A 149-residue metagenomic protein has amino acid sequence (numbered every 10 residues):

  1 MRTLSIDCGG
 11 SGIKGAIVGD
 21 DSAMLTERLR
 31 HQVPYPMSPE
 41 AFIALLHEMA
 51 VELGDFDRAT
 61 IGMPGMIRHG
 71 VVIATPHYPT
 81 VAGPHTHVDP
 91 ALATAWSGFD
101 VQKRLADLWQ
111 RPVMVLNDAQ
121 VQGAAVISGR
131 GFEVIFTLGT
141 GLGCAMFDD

Functional and structural regions predicted by a protein language model:
R2-A44, H87: Short glycine-rich, Thr/Ser-proximal phosphate-binding strand/loop in the N-terminal lobe of ATP-dependent enzymes
T3, G15, A59, P112-V113: Hydrophobic anchor at the start of a short beta-strand that flanks the dinucleotide cofactor-binding loop
T3-D7, F56-T60, E133-T137, G143: Short glycine-aspartate micro-motif
I13-I17, L142-D148: Short beta-strand scaffold segments in enzyme catalytic cores
G19-D21, R68-G70, D148-D149: Short acidic-glycine loop/turn motifs at beta-strand connectors
P39-H47, R58, I67-F132: Glycine-rich phosphate-binding loop and adjoining helix at the ATP-binding site of ATP-dependent phosphoryl-transfer
G62-P64: A cross-family glycoside hydrolase active-site/sugar-binding cleft signature
I127-R130, L138-T140, D148: A gly/ser-rich beta-alpha-beta helix-loop segment of oxidoreductase catalytic cores
